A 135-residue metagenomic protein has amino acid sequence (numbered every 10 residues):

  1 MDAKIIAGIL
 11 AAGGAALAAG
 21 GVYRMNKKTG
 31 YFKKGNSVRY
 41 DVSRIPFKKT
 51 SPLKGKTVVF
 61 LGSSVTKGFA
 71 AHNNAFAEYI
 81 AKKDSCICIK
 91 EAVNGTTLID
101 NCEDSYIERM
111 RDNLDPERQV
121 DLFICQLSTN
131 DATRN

Functional and structural regions predicted by a protein language model:
M1-L61, V65-H72, A81-K83, R111-D121: N-terminal secretory targeting modules
T57, V65-N135: Conserved SGNH/GDSL esterase-like catalytic core that processes O-acyl groups on lipids and polysaccharides
